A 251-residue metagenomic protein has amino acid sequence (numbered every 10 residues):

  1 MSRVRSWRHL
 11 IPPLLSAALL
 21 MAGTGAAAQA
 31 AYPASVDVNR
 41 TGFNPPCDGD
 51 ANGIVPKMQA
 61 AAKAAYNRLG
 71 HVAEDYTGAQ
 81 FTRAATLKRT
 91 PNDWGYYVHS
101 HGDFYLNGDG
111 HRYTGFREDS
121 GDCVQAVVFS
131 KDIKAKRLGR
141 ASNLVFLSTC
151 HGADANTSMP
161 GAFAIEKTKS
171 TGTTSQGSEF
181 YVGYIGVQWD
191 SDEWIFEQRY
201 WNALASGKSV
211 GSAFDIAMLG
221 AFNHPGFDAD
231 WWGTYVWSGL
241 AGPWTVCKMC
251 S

Functional and structural regions predicted by a protein language model:
S2-A30: Secretory targeting and sorting signals
A30-S120, L147: A domain-level signal for caspase-like cysteine endopeptidase catalytic cores and their zymogen-processing architecture
P46, D122, T149, V246-M249: The N-terminal extracellular segments of secreted preproproteins, especially immediately downstream of signal
A51, V127, C250-S251: Extracellular/secretory pathway and lumenal proteins
K63, L87, A126-R137, P160-G172 (+1 more regions): Short amphipathic alpha-helical segments and helix-helix/interface helices
L69, P91-G95, G139-V145, S175-F180: Loop/turn elements at helix/coil->beta-strand transitions in domains of secreted/extracellular proteins
D119-T149: Caspase-like (clan CD) cysteine peptidase catalytic core
H151-S251: Active-site-proximal C-terminal subdomain of hydrolase catalytic domains
